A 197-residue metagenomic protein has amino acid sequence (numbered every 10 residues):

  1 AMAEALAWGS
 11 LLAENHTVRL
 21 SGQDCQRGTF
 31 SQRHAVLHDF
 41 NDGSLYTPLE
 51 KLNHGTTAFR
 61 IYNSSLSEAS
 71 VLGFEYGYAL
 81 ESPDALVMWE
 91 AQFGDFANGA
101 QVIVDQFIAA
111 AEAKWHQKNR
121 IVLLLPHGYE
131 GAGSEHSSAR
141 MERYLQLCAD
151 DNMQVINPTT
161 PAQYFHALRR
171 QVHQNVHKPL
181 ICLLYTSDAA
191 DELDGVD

Functional and structural regions predicted by a protein language model:
A1-D84, W89-E112: Non-catalytic terminal/interface segments that mediate subunit docking, oligomerization, and allosteric communication
A79, A149, D191: Residue-level marker of positions within ordered structural domains that often coincide with functionally constrained
E90, L193-D194: Short intrinsically disordered, low-complexity segments
A91-F93, G99-Q101, D105-E112, Q117-L184: Phosphate/diphosphate-binding loops
Y185-E192: Conserved small/polar residues in nucleotide/adenosyl-binding loops
